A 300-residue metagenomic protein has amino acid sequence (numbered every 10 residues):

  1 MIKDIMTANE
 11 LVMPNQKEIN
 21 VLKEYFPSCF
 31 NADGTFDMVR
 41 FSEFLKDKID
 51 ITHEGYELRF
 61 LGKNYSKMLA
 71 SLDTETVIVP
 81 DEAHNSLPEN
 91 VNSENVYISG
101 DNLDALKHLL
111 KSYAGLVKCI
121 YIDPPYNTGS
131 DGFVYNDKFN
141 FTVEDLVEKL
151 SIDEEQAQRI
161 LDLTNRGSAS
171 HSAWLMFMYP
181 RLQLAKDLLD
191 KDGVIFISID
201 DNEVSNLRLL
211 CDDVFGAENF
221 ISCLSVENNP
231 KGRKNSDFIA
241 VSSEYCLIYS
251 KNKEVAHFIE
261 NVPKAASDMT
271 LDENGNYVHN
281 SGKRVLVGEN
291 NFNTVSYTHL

Functional and structural regions predicted by a protein language model:
M1-Y121, Y126-P180: DnaQ-like (DEDDh/DEDDy) 3′-5′ exonuclease domain used for proofreading and 3′-end trimming on nucleic acids
H108-L109, D131-G132, S205-L210, K234-D237: A short acidic (Asp/Glu
K111-A114, L209-A217, A240-V241: Short, surface-exposed basic-aromatic patches at helix termini and helix-loop junctions that form
P125-T128, N202-V204, N228-K231, K253-V255: Conserved nucleotide-binding/hydrolysis micro-motifs of P-loop NTPases
L163-I221: Conserved Class I SAM-dependent methyltransferase catalytic core
N219-P230: Conserved S-adenosyl-L-methionine
G232-V287: Flexible, glycine-/basic-rich loop-and-beta segments that form/coincide with the SAM-dependent methyltransferase
T298-H299: Conserved small/polar residues in nucleotide/adenosyl-binding loops
